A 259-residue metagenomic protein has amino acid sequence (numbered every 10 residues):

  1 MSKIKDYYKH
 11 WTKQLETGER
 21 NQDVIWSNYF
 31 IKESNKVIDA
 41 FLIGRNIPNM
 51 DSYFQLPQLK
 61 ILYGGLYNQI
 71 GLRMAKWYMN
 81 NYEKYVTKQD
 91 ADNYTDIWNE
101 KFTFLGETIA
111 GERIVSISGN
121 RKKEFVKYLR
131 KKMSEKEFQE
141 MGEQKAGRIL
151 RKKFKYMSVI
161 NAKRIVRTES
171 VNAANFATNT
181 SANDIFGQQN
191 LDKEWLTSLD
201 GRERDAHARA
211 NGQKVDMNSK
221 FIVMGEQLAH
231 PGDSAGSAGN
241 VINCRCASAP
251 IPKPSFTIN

Functional and structural regions predicted by a protein language model:
M1-M157, E169, I251-N259: N-terminal leader/targeting and assembly helices and adjacent pre-domain segments
I160-N259: Acidic, glycine-rich two-metal-ion catalytic cores of nucleic acid-processing enzymes
